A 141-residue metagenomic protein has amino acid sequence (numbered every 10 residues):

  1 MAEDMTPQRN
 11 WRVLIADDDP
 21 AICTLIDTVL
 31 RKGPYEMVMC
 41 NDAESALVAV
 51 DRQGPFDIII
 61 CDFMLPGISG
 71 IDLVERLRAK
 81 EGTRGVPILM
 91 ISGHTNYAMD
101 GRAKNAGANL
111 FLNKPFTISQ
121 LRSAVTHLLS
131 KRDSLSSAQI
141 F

Functional and structural regions predicted by a protein language model:
M1-L14, S119-F141: Non-catalytic signal-transmission and effector/linker regions of two-component phosphorelay proteins
C23, P66, N96: The feature encodes the CheY-like receiver
T24-K32: Charged docking surfaces used in two-component/phosphorelay signaling
M39-I58: Acidic, metal-coordinating helix/loop segments flanking the phosphotransfer/catalytic sites of two-component signaling
N41-S45, S69-E75: Acidic catalytic/metal-coordinating carboxylates
D72, R84, T95-L110, S123: Alpha4 helix (beta4-alpha4-beta5 surface) of REC/receiver domains from two-component response regulators
K114: A Lys-centered signature of the CheY-like receiver
